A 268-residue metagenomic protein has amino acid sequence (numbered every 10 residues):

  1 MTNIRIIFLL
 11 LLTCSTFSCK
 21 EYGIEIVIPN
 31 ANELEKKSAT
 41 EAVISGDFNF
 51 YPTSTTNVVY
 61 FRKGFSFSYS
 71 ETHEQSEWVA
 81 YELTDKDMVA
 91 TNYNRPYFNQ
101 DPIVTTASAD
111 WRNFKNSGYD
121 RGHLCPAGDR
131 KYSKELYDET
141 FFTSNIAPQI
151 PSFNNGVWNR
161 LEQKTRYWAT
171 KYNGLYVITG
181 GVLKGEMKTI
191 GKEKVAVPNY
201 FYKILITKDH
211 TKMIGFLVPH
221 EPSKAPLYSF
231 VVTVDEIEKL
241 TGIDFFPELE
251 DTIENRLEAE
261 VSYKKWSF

Functional and structural regions predicted by a protein language model:
T2-N3, K20: A boundary/linker detector
I4-C14: Sec-dependent N-terminal signal peptides
F17-F268: Domain-level detector for secreted/extracellular nuclease and nuclease-toxin modules, and for the ENPP-like C-terminal
